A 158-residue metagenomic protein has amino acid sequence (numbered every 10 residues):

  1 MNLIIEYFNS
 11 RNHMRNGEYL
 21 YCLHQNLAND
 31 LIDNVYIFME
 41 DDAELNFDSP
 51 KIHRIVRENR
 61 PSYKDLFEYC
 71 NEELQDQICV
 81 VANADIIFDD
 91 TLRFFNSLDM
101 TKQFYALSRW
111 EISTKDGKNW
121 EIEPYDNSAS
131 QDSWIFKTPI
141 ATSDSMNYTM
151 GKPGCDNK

Functional and structural regions predicted by a protein language model:
M1-I5, N26, N34-I37: Hydrophobic targeting segments
M1-L20: N-proximal low-complexity "stem/linker" segments adjacent to membrane-targeting elements
F8-N9, H13, I37-C79, D90: Active-site-proximal specificity loops/subdomain of glycosyltransferases
N16-D33: Short, acidic, metal-binding catalytic loop of nucleotide-sugar glycosyltransferases
Y19-C22, S62-L66, D156: Amphipathic coiled-coil/heptad-repeat helices and related helical stalk/stem segments that mediate oligomerization
D33, Q75-I78, T101-K102: Short coil/turn segments at beta-strand junctions that form active-site/ligand-binding loops
N71, I86-K158: Conserved catalytic core of nucleotide-sugar-dependent glycosyltransferases
V81-N83: Active-site acidic Asp-centered loop
